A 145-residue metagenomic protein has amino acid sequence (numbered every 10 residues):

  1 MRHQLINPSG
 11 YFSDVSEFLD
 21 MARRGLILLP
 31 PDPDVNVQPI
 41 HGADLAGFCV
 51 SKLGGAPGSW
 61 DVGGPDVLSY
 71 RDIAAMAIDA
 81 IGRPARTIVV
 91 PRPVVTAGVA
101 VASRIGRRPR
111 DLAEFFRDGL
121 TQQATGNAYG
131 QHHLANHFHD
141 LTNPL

Functional and structural regions predicted by a protein language model:
M1-P84: Oxidoreductase cofactor-interface core, primarily capturing Rossmann-like NAD(P)-dependent enzymes
S9-G10, I88, A113, N127: Flexible, active-site-adjacent loop/turn segments at secondary-structure boundaries
F18, A97-V101, L134, F138: Generic structural signal of hydrophobic/aromatic residues within well-ordered alpha-helices of folded domains
Q38, D66, Y70, L112 (+1 more regions): Generic structural signal for well-ordered, non-membrane alpha-helical segments in soluble metabolic enzymes
A43, R92, A128-H132: Electropositive phosphate-/nucleotide-binding environments in soluble metabolic enzymes
L53-A56, P109-L112, H133-N136: A general structural signal for short secondary-structure boundary/capping elements
A74-Q122: Terminal hydrophobic/aromatic helix or amphipathic segment near a protein terminus
D118-L145: Amphipathic terminal alpha-helices
